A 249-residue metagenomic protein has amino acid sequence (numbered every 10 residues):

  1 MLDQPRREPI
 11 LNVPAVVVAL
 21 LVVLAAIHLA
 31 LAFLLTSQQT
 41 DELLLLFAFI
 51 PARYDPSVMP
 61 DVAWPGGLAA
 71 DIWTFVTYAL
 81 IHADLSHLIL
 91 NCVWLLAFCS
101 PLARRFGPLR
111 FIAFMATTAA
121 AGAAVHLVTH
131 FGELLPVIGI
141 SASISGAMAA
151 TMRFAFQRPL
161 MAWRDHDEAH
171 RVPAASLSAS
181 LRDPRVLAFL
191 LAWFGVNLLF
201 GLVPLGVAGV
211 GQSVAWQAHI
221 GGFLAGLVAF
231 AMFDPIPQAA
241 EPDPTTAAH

Functional and structural regions predicted by a protein language model:
M1-H249: A detector for small-residue-rich transmembrane helices and their helix-helix packing motifs
